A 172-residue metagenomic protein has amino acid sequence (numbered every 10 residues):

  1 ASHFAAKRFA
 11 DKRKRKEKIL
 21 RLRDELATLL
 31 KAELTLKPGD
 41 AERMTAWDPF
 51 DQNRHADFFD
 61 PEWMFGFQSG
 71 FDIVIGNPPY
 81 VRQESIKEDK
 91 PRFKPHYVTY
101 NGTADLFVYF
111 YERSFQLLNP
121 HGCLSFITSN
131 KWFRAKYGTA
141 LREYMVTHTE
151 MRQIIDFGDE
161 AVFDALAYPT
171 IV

Functional and structural regions predicted by a protein language model:
A1-D57, W63-S69, I73, S85: Basic, amphipathic N-terminal segments
N53, D60-V172: Signature of N6-adenine DNA methyltransferases within the class I
